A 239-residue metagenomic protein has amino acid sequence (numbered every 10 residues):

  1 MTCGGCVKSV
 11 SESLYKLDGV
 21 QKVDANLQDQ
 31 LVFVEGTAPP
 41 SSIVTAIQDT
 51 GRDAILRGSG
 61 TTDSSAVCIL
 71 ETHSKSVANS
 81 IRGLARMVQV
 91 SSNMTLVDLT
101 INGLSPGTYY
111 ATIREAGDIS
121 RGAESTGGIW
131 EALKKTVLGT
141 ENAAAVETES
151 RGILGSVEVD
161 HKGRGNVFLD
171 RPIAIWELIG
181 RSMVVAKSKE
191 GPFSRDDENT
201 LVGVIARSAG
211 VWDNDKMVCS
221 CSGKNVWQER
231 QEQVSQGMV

Functional and structural regions predicted by a protein language model:
M1-V239: N-terminal leader/targeting pre-sequences
